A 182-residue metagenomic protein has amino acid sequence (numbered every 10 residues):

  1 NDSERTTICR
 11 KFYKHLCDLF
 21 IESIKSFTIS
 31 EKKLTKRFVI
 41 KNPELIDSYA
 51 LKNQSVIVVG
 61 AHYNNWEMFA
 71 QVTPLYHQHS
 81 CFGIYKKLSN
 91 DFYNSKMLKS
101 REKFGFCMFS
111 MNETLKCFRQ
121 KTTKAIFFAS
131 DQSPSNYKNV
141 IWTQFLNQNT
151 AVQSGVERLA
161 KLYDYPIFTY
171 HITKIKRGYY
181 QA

Functional and structural regions predicted by a protein language model:
N1-K36: Negatively charged linear elements and acidic catalytic determinants
F27-A182: Soluble catalytic domains of membrane acyltransferases
